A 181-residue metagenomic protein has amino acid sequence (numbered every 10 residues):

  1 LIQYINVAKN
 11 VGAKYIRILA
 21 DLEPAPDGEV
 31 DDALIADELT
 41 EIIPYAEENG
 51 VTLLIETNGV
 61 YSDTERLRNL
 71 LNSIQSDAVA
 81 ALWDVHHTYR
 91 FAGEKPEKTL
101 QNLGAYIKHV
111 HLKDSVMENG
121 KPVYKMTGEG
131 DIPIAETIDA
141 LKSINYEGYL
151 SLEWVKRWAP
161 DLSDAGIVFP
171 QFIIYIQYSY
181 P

Functional and structural regions predicted by a protein language model:
L1-A81, R90: Active-site acidic/histidine proton-transfer and metal-coordination neighborhood in alpha/beta enzyme cores
G12, E48, T64-W83, T88-P181: Histidine-acidic metal/acid-base catalytic patches
